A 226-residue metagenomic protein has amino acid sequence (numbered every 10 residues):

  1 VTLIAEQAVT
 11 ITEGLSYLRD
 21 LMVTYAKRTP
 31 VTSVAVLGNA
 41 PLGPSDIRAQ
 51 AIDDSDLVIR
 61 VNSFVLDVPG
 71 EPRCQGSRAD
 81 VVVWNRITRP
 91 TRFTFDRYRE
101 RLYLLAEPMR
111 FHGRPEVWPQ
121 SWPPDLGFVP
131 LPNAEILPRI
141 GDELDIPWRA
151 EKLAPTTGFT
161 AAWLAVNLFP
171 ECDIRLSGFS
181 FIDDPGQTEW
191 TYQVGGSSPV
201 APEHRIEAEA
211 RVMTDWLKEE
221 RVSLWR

Functional and structural regions predicted by a protein language model:
T2-R226: Metal-ion/cofactor- or nucleotide/acyl-coenzyme-handling active-site neighborhoods
